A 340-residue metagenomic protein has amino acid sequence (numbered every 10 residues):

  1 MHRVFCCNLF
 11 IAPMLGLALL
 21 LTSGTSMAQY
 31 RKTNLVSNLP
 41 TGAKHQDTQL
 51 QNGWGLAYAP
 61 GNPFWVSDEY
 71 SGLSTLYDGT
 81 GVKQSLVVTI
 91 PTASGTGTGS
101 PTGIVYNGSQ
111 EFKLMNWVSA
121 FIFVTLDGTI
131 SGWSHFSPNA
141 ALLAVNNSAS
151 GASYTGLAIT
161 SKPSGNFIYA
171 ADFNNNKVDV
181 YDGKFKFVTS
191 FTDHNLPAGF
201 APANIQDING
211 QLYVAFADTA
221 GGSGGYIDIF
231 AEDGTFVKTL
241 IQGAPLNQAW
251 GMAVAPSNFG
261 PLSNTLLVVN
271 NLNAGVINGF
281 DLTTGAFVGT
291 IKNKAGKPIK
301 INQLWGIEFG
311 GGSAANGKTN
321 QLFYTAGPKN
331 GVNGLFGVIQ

Functional and structural regions predicted by a protein language model:
M1-M14: Bacterial N-terminal signal peptides that target proteins for export
M27-Q340: Sequence/structural signature of beta-propeller domains
